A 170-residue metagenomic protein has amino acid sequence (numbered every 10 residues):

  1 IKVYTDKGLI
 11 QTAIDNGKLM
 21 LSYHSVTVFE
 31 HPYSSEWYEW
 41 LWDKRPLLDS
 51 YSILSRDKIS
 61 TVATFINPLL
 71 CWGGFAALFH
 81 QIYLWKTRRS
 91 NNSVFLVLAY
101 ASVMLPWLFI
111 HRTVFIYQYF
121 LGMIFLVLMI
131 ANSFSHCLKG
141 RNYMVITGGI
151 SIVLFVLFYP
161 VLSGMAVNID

Functional and structural regions predicted by a protein language model:
I1-D43: Aromatic-rich transmembrane-lumenal/periplasmic boundary elements in polytopic membrane proteins
I1-I10, V26, M129-A131, H136-D170: Transmembrane helical bundles and short interhelical boundary loops of multi-pass, membrane-embedded
I53-R89: Hydrophobic, aromatic-rich transmembrane alpha-helices and their immediate juxtamembrane boundary segments
I66-L78, L98-A99, M123-I130: Hydrophobic alpha-helical transmembrane segments
G73-A77, T87-L108: Transmembrane alpha-helix segments characteristic of polytopic inner-membrane glycan-assembly/cell-envelope
L78-Q81, Y100-W107, M129, S151-F158: Helical transmembrane-bundle signal
L108-F120, L162-V167: Membrane-interface catalytic loops of GT-C/OST-like multi-pass glycosylation enzymes that act
V114-S135: Hydrophobic/aromatic-rich transmembrane helices and adjacent perimembrane loops
